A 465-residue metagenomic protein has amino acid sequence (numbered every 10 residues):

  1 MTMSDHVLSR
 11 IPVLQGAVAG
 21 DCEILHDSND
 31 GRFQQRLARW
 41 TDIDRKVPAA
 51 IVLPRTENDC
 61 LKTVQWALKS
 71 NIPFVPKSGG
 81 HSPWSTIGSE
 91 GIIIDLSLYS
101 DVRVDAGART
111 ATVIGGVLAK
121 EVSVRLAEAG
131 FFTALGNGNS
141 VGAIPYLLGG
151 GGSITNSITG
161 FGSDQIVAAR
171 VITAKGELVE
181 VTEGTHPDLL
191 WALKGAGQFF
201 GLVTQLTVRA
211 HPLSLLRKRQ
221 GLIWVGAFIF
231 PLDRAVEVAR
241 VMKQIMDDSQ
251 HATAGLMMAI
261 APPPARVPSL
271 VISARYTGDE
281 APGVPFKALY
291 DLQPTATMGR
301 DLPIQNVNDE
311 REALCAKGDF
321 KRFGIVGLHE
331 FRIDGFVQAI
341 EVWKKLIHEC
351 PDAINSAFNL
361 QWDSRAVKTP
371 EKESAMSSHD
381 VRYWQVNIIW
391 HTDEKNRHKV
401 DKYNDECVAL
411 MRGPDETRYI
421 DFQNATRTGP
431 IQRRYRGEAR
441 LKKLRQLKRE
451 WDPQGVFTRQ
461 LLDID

Functional and structural regions predicted by a protein language model:
M1-D465: Soluble FAD-dependent oxygen oxidases
